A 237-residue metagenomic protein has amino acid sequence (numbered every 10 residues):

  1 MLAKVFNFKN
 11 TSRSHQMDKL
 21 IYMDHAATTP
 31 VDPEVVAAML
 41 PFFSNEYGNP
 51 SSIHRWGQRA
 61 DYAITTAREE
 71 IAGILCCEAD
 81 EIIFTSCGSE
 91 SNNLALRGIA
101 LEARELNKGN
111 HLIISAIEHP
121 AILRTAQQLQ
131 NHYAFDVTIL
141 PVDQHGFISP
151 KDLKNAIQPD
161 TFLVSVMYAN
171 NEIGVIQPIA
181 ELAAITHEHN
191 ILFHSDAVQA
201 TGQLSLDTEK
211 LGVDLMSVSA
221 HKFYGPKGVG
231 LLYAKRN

Functional and structural regions predicted by a protein language model:
L2-N237: Pyridoxal 5′-phosphate
